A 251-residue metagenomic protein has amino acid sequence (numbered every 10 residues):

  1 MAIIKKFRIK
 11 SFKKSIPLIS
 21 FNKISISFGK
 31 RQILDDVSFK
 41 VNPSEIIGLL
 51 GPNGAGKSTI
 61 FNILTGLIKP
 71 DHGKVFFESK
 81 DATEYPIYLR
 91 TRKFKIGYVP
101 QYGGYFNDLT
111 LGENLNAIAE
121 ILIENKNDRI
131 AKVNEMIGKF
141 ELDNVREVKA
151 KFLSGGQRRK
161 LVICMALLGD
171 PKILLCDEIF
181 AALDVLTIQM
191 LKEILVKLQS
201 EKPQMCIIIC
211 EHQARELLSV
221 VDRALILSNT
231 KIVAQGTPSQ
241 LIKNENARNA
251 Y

Functional and structural regions predicted by a protein language model:
I19-F21, L34: Conserved structural motif at the start of ABC-family nucleotide-binding domains
L50-P52: The feature captures the beta-strand-to-loop junction immediately N-terminal to the Walker
T65: Helix-to-loop junction immediately C-terminal to a conserved catalytic motif
G73-A82, R92-K93: Conserved ABC transporter NBD signature motif
N116, N127-V145, V196: Conserved ABC ATPase "signature" region
K149-L153: Conserved ABC ATPase signature
L174-D177: Catalytic Walker B motif of ABC-type/P-loop ATPase nucleotide-binding domains
